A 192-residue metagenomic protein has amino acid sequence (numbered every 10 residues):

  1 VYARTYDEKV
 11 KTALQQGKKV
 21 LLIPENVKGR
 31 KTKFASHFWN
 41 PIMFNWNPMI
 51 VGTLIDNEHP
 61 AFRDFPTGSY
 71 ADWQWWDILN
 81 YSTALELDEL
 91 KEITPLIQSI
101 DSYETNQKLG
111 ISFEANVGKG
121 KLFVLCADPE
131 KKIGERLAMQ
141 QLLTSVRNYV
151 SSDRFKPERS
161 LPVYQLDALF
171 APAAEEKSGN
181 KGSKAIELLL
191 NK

Functional and structural regions predicted by a protein language model:
V1-I42, N116-K121, V146-Y149, K192: Short alpha-beta junction capping motif
K28-T32, S36-L137, R154-K192: Catalytic beta-strand/loop cores that center a nucleophilic Ser/Cys/Thr and support acyl-enzyme chemistry
A138-V150: Short amphipathic C-terminal alpha-helix that caps PH/PH-like domains
